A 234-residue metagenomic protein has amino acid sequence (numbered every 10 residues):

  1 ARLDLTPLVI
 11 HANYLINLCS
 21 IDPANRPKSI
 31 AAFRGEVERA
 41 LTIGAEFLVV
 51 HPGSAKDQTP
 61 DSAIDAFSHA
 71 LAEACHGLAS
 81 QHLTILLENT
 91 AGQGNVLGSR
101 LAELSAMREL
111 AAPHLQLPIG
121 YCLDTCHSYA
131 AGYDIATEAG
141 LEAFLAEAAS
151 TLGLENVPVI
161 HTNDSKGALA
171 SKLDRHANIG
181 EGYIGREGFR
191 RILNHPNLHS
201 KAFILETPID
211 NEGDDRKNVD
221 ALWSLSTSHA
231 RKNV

Functional and structural regions predicted by a protein language model:
A1-A12, F67-S80, M107-P113, Y183-H195: Alpha-helix-loop-beta-strand connector modules within alpha/beta enzyme cores
A1-A12, I16-G35, S228-V234: N-terminal pre-domain/capping segments
R2-L8, T42-E46, A79-T84, L115-I119 (+2 more regions): Short, well-ordered coil/turn segments that N-cap beta-strands
I10, S99, L123: Single, functionally critical "micro-switch" positions that shape active/binding sites and transmembrane helices
A12-I16, P52-K56, N89-Q93, T125-Y129 (+2 more regions): Active-site-proximal loop/turn and secondary-structure-junction residues that shape catalytic pockets, frequently
L18-G120: Active-site acidic/histidine proton-transfer and metal-coordination neighborhood in alpha/beta enzyme cores
S105-V234: Histidine-acidic metal/acid-base catalytic patches
